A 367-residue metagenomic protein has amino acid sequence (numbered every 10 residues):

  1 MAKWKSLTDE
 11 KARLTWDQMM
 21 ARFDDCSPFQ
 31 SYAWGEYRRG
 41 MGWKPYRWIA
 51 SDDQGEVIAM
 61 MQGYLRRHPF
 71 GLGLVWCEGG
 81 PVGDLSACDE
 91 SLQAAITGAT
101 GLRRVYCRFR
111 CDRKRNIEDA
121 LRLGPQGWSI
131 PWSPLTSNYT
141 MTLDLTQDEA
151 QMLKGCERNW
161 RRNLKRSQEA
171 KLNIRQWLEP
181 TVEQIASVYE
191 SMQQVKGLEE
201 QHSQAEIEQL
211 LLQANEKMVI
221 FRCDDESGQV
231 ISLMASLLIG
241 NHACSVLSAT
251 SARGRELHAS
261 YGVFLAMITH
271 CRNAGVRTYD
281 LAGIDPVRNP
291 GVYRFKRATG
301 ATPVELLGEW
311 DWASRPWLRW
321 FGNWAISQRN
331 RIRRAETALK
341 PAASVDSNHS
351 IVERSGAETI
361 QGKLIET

Functional and structural regions predicted by a protein language model:
W4-Q54, M60-F70, C111-N116, G124-N138 (+1 more regions): A conserved beta-strand-loop-helix scaffold within acyl/acetyltransferase catalytic domains
E10, F23, E36-Y37, Y64-L65 (+2 more regions): Active-site/acyl-donor-binding loops of N-acyltransferases
W43-P45, G101-R104, N273-V276: Short, high-confidence coil segments that cap the C-terminus of an alpha-helix and link into the following beta-strand
P69-E78: N-terminal cap/recognition module
G79-R122: A gly/proline- and charged-residue-enriched helix-loop-helix capping module
G83, E90-G98, E208-L212, E216-G322: Aromatic (often tryptophan-rich) hydrophobic motifs at membrane interfaces
Y106-F109, R175-Q176, T278-A282: Short catalytic-loop micro-motif centered on adjacent basic/acidic residues
